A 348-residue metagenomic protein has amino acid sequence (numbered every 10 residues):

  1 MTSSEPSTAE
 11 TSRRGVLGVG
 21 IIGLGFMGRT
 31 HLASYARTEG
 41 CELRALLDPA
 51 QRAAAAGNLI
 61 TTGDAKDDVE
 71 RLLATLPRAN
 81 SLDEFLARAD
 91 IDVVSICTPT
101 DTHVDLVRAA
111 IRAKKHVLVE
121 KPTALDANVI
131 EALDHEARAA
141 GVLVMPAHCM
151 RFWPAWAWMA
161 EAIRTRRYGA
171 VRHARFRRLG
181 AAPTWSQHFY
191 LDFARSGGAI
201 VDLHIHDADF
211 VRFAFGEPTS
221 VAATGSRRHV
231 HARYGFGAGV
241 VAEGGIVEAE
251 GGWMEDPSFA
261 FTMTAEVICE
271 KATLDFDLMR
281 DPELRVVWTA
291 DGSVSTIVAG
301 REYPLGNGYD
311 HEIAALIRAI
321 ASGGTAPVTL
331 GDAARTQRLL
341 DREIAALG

Functional and structural regions predicted by a protein language model:
M1-R13, V93-S95, A315-G348: C-terminal helix-rich "cap/oligomerization" subdomain common to oxidoreductases
T2-R71, I317: N-terminal Rossmann-like dinucleotide-binding module
T2-S3, R13, A208-D281, D310-G324: Contiguous beta-strand/loop segments that form the cofactor/metal-binding neighborhood of enzyme cores
H31, D68-H135: Beta-loop-alpha module in the N-terminal Rossmann-like domain of NAD(P)-dependent dehydrogenases, especially those
T61-E70, C149, T264-G331, R335-R338: C-terminal glycine/acidic-rich active-site capping loop/insertion
V119-E120, V144-P146, F276: Hydrophobic residues in well-ordered beta-strands that form the structural core
A132-C149, A170-R172: Rossmann-fold dehydrogenase core element
M150-T224: Predominantly a Rossmann-like dinucleotide-binding segment in NAD(P)-dependent oxidoreductases
